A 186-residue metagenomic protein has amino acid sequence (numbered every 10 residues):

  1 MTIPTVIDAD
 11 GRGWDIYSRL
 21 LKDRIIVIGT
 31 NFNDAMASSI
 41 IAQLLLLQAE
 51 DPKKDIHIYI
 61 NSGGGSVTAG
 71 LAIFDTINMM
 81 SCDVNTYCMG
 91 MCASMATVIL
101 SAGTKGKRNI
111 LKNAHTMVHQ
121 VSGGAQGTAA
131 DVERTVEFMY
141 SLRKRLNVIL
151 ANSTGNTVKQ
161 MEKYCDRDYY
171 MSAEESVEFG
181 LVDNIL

Functional and structural regions predicted by a protein language model:
M1-L186: Terminal-region recognition feature
